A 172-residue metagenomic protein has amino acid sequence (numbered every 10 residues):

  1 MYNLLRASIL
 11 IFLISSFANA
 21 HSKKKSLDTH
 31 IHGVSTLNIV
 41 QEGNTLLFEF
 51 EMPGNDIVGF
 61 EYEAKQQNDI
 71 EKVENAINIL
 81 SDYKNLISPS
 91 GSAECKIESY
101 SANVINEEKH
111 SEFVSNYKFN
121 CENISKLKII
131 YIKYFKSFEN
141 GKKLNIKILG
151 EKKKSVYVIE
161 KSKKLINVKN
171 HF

Functional and structural regions predicted by a protein language model:
Y2-I11: Sec-dependent signal peptide recognition, specifically the positively charged N-region followed immediately by
L10-N19: Hydrophobic h-region of N-terminal signal peptides that target proteins for export in Gram-negative bacteria
K23-F172: N-terminal soluble domains immediately following signal/targeting peptides that reside in extracytoplasmic
